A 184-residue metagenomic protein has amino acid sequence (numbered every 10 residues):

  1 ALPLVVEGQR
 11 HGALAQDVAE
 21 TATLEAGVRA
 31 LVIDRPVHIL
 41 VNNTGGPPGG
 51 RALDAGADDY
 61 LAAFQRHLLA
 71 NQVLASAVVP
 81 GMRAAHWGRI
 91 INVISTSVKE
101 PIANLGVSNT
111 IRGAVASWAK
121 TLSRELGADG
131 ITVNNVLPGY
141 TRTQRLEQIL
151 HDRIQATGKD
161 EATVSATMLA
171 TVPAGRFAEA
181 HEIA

Functional and structural regions predicted by a protein language model:
N43-G49: Conserved NAD(P)H cofactor-binding loop of Rossmann-fold oxidoreductase domains
R51-L53, D59-F64, I90, M168: Substrate-binding pocket helix/loop in short-chain dehydrogenase/reductase
A55, P101-N109, T121, I149: Active-site loop-to-helix junction immediately N-terminal to the catalytic Tyr of the SDR YXXXK motif in Rossmann-fold
A75, I111, A119: Active-site helix of classical SDR
P80, R124-E125: Alpha-helical segment proximal to the catalytic Tyr-Lys
S95: Residue(s) in the substrate-gating loop at a strand-loop-helix junction that position the organic substrate next
A128, N135, K159-A184: C-terminal helical subdomain
